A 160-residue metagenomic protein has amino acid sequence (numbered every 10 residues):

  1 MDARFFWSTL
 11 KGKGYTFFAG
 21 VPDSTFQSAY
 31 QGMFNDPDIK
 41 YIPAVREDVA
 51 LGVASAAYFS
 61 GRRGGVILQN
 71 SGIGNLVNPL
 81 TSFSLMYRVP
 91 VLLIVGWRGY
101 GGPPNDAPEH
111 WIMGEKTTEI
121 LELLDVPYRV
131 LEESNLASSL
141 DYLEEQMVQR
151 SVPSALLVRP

Functional and structural regions predicted by a protein language model:
M1-P160: Thiamine diphosphate
